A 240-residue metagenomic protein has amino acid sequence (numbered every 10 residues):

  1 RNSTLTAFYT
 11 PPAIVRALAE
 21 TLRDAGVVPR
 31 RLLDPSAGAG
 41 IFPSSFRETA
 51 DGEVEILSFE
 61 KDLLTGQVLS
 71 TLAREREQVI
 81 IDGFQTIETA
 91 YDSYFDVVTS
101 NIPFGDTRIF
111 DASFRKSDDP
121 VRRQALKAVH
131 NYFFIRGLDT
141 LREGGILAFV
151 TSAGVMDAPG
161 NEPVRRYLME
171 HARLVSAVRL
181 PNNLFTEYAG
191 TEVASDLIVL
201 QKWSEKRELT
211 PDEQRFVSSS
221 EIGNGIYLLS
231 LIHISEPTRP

Functional and structural regions predicted by a protein language model:
R1-R76: Class I S-adenosyl-L-methionine
P29, Y94-F95, L174, S195: Local beta-strand N-terminus motif with an aromatic residue
K61, Q124-T186, S195-V199: Conserved Class I SAM-dependent methyltransferase catalytic core
E75-F84: Conserved SAM-binding strand-loop segment of SAM-dependent methyltransferases
T89-V98: A short acidic, Gly/Pro-enriched loop at the edge of an enzyme's catalytic core that lines a small-molecule cofactor
I102-F133: Mobile active-site "lid"/loop adjacent to the S-adenosyl-L-methionine
E192-R207: Conserved beta strand-loop-helix elements of the APE1-like EEP
I232-P240: Residue-level detector of conserved catalytic or cofactor/ligand-binding positions in enzyme active sites
